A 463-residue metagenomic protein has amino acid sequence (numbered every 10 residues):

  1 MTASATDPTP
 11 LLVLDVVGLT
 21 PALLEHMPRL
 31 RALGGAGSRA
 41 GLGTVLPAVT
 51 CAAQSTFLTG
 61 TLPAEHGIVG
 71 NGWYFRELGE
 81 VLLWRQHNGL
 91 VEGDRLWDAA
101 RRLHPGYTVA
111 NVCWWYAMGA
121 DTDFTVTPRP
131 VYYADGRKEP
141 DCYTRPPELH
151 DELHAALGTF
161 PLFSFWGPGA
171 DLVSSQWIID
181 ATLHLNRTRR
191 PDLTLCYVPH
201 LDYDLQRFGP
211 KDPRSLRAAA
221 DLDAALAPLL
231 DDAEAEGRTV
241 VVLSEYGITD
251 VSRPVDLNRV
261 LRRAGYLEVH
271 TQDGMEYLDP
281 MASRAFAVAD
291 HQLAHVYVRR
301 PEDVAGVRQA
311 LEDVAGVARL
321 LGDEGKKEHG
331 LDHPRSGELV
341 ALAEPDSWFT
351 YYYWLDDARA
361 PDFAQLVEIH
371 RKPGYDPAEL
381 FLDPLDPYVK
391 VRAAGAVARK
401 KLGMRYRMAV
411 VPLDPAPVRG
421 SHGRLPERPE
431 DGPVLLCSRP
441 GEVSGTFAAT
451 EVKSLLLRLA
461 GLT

Functional and structural regions predicted by a protein language model:
M1-P8, R102, L185-N186, D231-A235 (+1 more regions): A short acidic-Thr-Gly-centered motif at the start of a beta-strand
D7, V16, G43, A48-V49 (+4 more regions): Secreted, luminal/periplasmic, and some membrane-associated catalytic domains that remodel anionic oxygen-ester
P8-A22, L33, F57, A100 (+7 more regions): Beta-strand elements within well-structured catalytic alpha/beta cores of enzymes that handle phosphate/sulfate esters
G18-P21, P47-A48, P63, W114-G119 (+4 more regions): Short, solvent-exposed loop/turn segments at secondary-structure junctions
A22-E65, T108-A110: Short, structured active-site-proximal loop/turn typified by the sulfatase FGly-forming signature C/S-X-P-X-R
L23-H26, D121-D123, Q206-R207, V251-V255: A short acidic (Asp/Glu
T61-G209, A218-D221, S283-V288, Q292-V298 (+8 more regions): His/Asp/Glu-rich, glycine-adjacent segments that coordinate divalent cations and/or stabilize oxyanion chemistry on
F381, K390-R428, P433-T463: C-terminal substrate/ligand-recognition segments
